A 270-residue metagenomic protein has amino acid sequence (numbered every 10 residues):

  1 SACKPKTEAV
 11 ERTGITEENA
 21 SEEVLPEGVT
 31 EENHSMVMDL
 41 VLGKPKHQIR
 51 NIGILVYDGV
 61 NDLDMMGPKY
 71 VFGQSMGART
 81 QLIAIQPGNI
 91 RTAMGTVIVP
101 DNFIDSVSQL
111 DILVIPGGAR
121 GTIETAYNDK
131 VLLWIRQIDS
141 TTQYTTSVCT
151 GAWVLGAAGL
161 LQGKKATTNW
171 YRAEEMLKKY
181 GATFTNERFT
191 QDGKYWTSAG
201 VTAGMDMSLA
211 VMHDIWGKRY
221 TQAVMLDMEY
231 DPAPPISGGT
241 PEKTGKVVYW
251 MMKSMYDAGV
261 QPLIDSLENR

Functional and structural regions predicted by a protein language model:
C3-T145, W153-A157, E174-M176, F184 (+1 more regions): Extended, subdomain-level signal for the structured scaffold at the beginning of enzyme domains
P45-H47, R188-F189, G204: Solvent-exposed alpha-helices and their adjacent loops that cap or buttress functional pockets in soluble metabolic
T145-T146, T167, T185, W196: Structural detector of well-ordered beta-strand residues that form the stable sheet scaffold of enzyme domains
A152, W196-L209: Active-site-proximal catalytic alpha-helix in oxidoreductases
L161-F189: A conserved active-site-flanking secondary-structure segment within enzyme catalytic domains
T168-Y171, A203-D206, R219: Generic recognition of short, well-ordered alpha-helical interface segments
N186-V201, E229-Y230, I236: Conserved Rossmann-fold dehydrogenase catalytic segment
